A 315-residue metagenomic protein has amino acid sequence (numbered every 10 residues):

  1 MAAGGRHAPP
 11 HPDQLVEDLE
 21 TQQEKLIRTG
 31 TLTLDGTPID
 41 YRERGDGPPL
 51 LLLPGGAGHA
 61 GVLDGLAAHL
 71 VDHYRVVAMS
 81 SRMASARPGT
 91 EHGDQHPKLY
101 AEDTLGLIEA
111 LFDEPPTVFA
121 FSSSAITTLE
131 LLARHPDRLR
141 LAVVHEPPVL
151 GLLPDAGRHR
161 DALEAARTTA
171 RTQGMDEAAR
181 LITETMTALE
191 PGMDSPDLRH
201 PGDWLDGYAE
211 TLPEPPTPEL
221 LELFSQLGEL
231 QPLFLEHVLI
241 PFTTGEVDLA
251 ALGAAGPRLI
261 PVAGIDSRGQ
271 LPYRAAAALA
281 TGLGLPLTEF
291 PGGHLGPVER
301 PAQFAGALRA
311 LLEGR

Functional and structural regions predicted by a protein language model:
A2-T29: An N-terminal hydrophobic leader/cap segment in hydrolases
Q23, G30-G89, G93, P97: Conserved HGGG/HGGXW glycine-rich cap/lid loop of the alpha/beta-hydrolase fold
S80-A84, P148, P291-G293: Short beta-to-alpha linker loops that shape the active-site pocket of alpha/beta-hydrolase fold enzymes
A101, L105, A179, P301-R309: Short, amphipathic alpha-helical "lid/cap" segments that border enzyme active or binding sites
A101-P116: Conserved acidic catalytic loop of the alpha/beta-hydrolase fold
E114-L153: Conserved hydrolase catalytic core segment
R158, E164, T169-A278, G282-P286: Alpha/beta-hydrolase
L283-R315: Catalytic active-site module of serine/aspartate enzymes centered on a nucleophile-bearing elbow/loop
